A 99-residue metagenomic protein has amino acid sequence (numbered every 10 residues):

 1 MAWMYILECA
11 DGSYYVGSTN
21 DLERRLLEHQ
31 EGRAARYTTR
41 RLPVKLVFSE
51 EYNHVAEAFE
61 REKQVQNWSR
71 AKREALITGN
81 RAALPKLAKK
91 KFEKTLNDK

Functional and structural regions predicted by a protein language model:
M1-E51, A56-E60, R81-K99: GIY-YIG nuclease catalytic motif and its immediate N-terminal context
K63-L76: Short arginine-rich
